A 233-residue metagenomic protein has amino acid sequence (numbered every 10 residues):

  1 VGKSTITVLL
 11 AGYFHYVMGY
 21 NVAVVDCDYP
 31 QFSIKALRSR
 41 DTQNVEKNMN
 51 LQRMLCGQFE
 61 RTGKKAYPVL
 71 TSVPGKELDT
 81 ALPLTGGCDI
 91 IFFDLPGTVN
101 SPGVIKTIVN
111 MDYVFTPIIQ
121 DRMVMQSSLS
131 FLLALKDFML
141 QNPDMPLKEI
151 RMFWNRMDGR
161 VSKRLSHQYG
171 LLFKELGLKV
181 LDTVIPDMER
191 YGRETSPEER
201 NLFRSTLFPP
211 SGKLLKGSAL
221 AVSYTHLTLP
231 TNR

Functional and structural regions predicted by a protein language model:
V1, V8-F92, G97-T98: P-loop/Walker-type NTP enzyme "switch/lid" segment
V24, F93, T116, M152-W154: Structural beta-sheet core signal
S33-I34, D112, I185: Generic structural signal for small/hydrophobic residues in well-ordered secondary structure, especially within
G97-I105: Switch II of P-loop NTPase G domains
V104-R122: Inter-motif core of Ras-like GTPase G domains
A134-M139: Conserved C-terminal guanine-recognition region of P-loop GTPase G domains, centered on the G4
R156-F208: Beta-strand-loop-alpha "switch" segments that mediate conformational coupling across diverse proteins
T225-T231: Conserved small/polar residues in nucleotide/adenosyl-binding loops
